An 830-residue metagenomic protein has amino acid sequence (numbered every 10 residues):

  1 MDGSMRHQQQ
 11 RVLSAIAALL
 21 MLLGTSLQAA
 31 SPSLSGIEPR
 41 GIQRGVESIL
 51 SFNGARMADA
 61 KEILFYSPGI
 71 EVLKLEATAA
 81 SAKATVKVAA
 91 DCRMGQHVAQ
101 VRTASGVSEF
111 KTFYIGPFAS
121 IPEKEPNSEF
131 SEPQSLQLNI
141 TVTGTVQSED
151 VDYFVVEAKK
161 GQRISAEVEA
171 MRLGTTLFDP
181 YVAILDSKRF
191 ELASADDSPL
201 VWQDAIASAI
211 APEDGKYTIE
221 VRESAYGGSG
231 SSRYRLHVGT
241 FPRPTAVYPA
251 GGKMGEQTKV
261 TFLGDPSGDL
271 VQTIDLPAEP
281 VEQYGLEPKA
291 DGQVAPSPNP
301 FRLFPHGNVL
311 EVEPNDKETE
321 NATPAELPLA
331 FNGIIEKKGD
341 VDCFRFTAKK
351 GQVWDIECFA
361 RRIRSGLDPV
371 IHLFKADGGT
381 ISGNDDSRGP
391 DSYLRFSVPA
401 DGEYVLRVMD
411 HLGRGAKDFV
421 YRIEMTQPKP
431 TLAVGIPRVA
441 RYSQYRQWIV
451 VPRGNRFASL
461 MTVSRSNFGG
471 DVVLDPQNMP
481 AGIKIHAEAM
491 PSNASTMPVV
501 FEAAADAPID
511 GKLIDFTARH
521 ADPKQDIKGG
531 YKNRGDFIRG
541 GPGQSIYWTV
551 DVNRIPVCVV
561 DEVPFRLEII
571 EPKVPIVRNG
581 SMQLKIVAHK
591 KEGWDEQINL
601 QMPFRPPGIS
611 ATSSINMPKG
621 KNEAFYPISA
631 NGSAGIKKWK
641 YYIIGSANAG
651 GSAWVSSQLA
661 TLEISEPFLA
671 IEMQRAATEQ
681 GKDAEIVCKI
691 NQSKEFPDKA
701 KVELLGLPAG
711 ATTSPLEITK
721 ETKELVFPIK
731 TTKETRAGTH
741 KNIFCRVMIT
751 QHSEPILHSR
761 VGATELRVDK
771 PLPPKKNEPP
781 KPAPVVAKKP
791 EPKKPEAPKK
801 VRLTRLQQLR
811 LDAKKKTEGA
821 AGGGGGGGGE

Functional and structural regions predicted by a protein language model:
S14-S26: Bacterial N-terminal signal peptides
A30-V72, T78-S81, A90, A104 (+13 more regions): Acidic, Ser/Thr/Pro-rich low-complexity intrinsically disordered segments
I37-I42, Y248-K253, R446-V451, I570-I576 (+3 more regions): Short beta-strand segments of immunoglobulin-like
L75-A80, D91, P199-V201, A211-P212 (+9 more regions): Short proline/glycine- and polar residue-rich coil/turn motifs
A84-D91, S208-A211, V271-V281, R395-V398 (+3 more regions): Short, hydrophobic beta-strand segments
D91-V98, S229-S231, P280-L286, G415-D418 (+3 more regions): Short glycine/proline/serine/threonine-rich loop/turn segments at secondary-structure transition edges
F110-T112, G228-R233, G415-V420, K524-R534 (+3 more regions): Beta-sandwich strand segments
K111-L138, G292-L327, P430-T431: Predominantly extracellular/luminal regions of secreted and cell-surface proteins, especially disulfide-bonded
